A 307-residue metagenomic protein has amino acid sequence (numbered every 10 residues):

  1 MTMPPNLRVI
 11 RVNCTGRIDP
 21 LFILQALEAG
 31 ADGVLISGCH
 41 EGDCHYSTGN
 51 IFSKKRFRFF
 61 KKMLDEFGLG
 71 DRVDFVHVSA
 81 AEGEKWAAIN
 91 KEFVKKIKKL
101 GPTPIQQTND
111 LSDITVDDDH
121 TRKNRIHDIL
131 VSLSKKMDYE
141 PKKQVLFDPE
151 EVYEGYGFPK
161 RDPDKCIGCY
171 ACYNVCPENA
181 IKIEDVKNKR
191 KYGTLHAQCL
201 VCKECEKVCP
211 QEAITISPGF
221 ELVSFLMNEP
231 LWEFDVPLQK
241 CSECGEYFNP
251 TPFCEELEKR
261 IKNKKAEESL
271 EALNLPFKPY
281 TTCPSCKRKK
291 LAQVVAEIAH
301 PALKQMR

Functional and structural regions predicted by a protein language model:
M1-T15, I23, T48-S53, E66-V73 (+7 more regions): Ferredoxin-type iron-sulfur electron-transfer modules and their immediate structural context
G33-S37: Short hydrophobic alpha-helical runs that function as membrane-insertion/retention elements
H40-C44: C-terminal low-complexity, glycine/proline- and small-hydrophobic-enriched intrinsically disordered tails that act as
R56: Metallocofactor- and cofactor-centric catalytic cores in central/energy metabolism, strongly enriched
K191: Conserved phosphate-interacting/catalytic interface
A299-P301: Outer membrane beta-barrel transmembrane domains
